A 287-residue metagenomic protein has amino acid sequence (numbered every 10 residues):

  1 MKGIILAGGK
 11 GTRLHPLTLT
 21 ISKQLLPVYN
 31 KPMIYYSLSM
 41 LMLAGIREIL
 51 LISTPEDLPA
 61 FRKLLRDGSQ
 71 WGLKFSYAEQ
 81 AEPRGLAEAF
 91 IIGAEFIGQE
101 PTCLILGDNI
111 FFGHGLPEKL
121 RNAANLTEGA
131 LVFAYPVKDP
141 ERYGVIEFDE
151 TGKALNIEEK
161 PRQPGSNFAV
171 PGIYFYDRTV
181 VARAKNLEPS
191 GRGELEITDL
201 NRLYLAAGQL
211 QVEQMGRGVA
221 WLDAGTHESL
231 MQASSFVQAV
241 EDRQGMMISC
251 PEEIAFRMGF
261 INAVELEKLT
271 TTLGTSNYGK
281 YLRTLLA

Functional and structural regions predicted by a protein language model:
K2-I5, R13-P16, L26-P27, K31-L106 (+5 more regions): Conserved N-terminal catalytic core of the sugar/cofactor nucleotidyltransferase
G9, D108, P136: Active-site glycine-centered loops adjacent to acidic/histidine catalytic or metal-binding residues that shape
L14, F61-L65, A184, A233 (+1 more regions): Hydrophobic packing residues within well-ordered alpha-helices of enzyme cores
L25, I146-F148: A structural signal for short hydrophobic beta-strand segments in well-ordered beta-sheet cores
C103, P117, R121-A124, K153-E252 (+1 more regions): Catalytic-core segments of class I nucleotidyltransferases/pyrophosphorylases that form NMP-activated intermediates
G113-E141: Conserved donor-nucleotide/metal-binding helix-loop-beta segment in metal-dependent transferases, i.e., the alpha-helix
E252-M258: Charged/polar low-complexity intrinsically disordered segments, enriched in acidic residues
F260-I261, L266-A287: Short, amphipathic C-terminal "tail helix"
